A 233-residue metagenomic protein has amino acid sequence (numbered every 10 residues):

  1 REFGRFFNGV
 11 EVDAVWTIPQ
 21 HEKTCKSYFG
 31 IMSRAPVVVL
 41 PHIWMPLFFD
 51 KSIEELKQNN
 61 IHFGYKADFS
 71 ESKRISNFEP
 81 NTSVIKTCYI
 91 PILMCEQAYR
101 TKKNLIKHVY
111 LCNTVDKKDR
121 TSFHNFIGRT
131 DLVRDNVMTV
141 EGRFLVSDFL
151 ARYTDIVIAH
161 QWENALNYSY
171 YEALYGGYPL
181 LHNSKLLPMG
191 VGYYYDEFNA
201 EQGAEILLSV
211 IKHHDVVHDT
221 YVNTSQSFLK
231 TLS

Functional and structural regions predicted by a protein language model:
E2-V15: Membrane-proximal helix-turn-helix segments that form the acceptor-binding/catalytic region of lipid-linked
N8, S76, I90-K102, F149-R152 (+3 more regions): Hydrophobic transmembrane helix bundles of membrane-integrated enzymes that assemble and modify cell-envelope
E11-D13, A35, G176-Y178: A short helix->loop->beta-strand "cap" motif at the edges of active sites that frequently abuts
T17-P19: Replace "coordinates the UDP/GDP/TDP-sugar" with "coordinates nucleotide-activated sugar donors
E22-N136: Conserved catalytic-core segment of nucleotide-activated headgroup transferases in glycan assembly
K117-G176: Donor nucleotide-activated moiety binding/catalytic core segment of transferases that use nucleotide-activated donors
R152-L232: Catalytic binding pocket for nucleotide-activated donors in carbohydrate/polymer assembly enzymes
